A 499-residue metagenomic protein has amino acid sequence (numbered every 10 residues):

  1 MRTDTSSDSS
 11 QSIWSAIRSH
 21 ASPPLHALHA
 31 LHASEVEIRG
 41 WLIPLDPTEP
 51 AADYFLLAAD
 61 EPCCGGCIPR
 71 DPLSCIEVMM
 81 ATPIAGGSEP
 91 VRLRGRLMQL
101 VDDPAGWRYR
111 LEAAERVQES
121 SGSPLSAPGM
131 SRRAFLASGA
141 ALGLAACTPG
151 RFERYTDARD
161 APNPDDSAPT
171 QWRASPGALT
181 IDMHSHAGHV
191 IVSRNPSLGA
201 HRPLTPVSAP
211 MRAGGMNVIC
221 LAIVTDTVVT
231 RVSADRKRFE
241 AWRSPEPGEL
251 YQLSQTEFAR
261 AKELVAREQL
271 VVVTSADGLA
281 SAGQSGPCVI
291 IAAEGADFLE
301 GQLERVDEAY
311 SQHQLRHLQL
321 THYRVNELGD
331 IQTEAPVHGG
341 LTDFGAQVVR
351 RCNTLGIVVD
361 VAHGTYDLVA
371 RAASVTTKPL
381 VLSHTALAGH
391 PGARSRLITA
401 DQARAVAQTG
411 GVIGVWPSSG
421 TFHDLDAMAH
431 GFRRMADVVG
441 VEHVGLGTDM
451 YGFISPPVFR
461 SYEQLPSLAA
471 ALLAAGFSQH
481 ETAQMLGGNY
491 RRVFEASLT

Functional and structural regions predicted by a protein language model:
M1-G129, F152-D165, F422: OB-fold and OB-like single-stranded nucleic-acid-recognition modules and their adjacent interaction interfaces
H29-A30, D46-E49, R371-S374, A403-A407 (+1 more regions): Short, conserved, surface-exposed binding loops centered on an aromatic residue
D46, V101, V265, G356 (+4 more regions): Sec/Tat-exported extracytoplasmic proteins
L97-M98, R116-V117, E294-D297, H322-V325 (+1 more regions): Short acidic/polar capping segments at secondary-structure boundaries
S126-L142, T148-V337, G392-L446, M450-T499: N-terminal hydrophobic targeting/anchoring segments and the immediately downstream early-domain regions of hydrolases
T321-D401, G414-T421: Active-site core of metal-dependent hydrolases
